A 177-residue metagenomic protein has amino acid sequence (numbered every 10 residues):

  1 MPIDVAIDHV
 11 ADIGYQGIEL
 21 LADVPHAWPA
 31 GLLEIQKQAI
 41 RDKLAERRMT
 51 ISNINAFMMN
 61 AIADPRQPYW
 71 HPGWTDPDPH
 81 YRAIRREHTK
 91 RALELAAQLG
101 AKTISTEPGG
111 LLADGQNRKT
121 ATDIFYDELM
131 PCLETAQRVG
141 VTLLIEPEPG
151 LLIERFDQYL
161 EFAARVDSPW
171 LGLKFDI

Functional and structural regions predicted by a protein language model:
M1-K102, T120, M130, S168 (+1 more regions): N-terminal pre-domain/capping segments
V5, G17-L20, I54, T120-T122 (+1 more regions): Acidic/histidine-rich catalytic cores of soluble enzymes
A22-V24, F57-N60, P108-L112, P149-L151 (+1 more regions): Active-site-proximal loop/turn and secondary-structure-junction residues that shape catalytic pockets, frequently
A30-I35, D114, E154, L160: Hydrophobic alpha-helical segments
I51, S105-G109, L151, R155: A broadly tuned preference for mixed-charge, low-complexity surface segments
D64, Q116-N117, R155-F156: Short, well-ordered secondary-structure micro-motifs
A92-N117, V139-P147: Active-site groove signature of glycoside hydrolases
